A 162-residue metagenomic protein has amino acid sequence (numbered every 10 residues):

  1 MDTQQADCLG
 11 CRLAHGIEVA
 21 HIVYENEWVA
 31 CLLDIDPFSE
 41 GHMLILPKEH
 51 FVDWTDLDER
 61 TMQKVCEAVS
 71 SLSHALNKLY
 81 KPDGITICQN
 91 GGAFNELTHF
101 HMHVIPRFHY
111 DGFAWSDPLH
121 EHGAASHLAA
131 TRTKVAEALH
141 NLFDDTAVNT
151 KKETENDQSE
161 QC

Functional and structural regions predicted by a protein language model:
M1-C162: HIT superfamily nucleotide-processing domains
